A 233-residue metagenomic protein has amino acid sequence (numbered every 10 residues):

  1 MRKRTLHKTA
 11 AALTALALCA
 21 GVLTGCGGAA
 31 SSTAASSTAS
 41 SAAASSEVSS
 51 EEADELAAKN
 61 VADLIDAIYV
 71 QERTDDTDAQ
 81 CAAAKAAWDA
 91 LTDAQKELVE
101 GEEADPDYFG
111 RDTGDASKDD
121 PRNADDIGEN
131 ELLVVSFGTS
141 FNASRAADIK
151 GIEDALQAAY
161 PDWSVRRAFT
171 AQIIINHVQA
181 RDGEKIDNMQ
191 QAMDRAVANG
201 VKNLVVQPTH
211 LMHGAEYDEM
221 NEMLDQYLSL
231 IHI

Functional and structural regions predicted by a protein language model:
M1-A10: Bacterial Sec-dependent N-terminal signal peptides
T14-G21: Bacterial N-terminal signal peptides
T24-G25: C-terminal motif of bacterial Sec signal peptides marking the signal peptidase cleavage site
S31-L56, Y108-R122: N-terminal, intrinsically disordered, polar/charged segments of Gram-positive cell-envelope systems that serve as
V48-G110: Beta-rich interaction/scaffold domains
W163-R181: Short connector loops at secondary-structure junctions
D182-R195: Glycine-rich, highly charged phosphate/nucleotide-binding loops
I231-I233: Conserved small/polar residues in nucleotide/adenosyl-binding loops
